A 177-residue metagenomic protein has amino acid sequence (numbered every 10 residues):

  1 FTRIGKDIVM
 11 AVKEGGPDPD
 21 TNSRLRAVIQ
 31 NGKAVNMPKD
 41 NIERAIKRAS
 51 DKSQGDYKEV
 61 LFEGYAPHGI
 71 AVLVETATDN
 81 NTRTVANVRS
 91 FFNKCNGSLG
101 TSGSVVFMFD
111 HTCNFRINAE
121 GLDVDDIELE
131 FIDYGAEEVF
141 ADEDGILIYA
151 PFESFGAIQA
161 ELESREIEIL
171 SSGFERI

Functional and structural regions predicted by a protein language model:
F1, P19-N22, E59-P67, L99-F109 (+1 more regions): Flexible hinge/switch segments at interdomain interfaces of large molecular machines
F1-D20: Intrinsically disordered, Lys/Arg-rich N-terminal extensions and targeting peptides of nucleic-acid-associated proteins
P19-T76: Translation machinery proteins
E43-S50, R83-F92, I117-Y134, S154-L162: Short amphipathic alpha-helix segments
E63-A77, T84-D110: RNA pseudouridine synthases
F92-L99, D133-E138, L162-S171: A common structural junction motif
V106-A119, I146: Short glycine-/aliphatic-rich beta-strand segments at the starts of folded cytosolic domains
D125-E130, D142, Y149, E153-I177: Strongly charged, low-complexity linkers/loops
